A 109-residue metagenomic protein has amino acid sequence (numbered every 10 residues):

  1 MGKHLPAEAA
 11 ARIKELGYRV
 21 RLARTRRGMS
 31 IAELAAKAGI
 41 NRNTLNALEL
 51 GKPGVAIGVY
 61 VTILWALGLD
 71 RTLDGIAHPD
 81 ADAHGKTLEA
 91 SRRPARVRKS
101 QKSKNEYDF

Functional and structural regions predicted by a protein language model:
G2-R26: A short, Lys/Arg-rich alpha-helix, primarily the initiator
Y18, L22, A36, A47: DNA-binding alpha-helical recognition surfaces that contact promoter or target DNA
V20, I31, Y60: Helix-turn-helix DNA-binding elements, focusing on the entry/boundary residues of the two helices that contact DNA
R24, A35, L64: The alpha-helix within a helix-turn-helix
G28-N46: Short alpha-helical DNA-recognition segment
G51-W65: Short, basic-rich loop-to-helix N-cap that marks the start of a DNA-contacting helix
D74-F109: Short, charged recognition helix plus adjacent turn of helix-turn-helix-like nucleic-acid-binding domains
